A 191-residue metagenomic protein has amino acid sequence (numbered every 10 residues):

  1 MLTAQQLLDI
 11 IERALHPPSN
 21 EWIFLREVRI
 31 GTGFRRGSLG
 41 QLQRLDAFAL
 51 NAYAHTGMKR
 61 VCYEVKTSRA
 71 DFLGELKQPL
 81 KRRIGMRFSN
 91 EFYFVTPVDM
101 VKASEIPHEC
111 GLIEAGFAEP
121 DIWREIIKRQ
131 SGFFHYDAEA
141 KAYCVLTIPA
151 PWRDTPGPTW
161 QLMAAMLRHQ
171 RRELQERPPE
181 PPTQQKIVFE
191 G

Functional and structural regions predicted by a protein language model:
M1-L2, R13-I23, R36-Q41, V65-D71 (+1 more regions): Short linear motifs at secondary-structure transitions and domain/linker junctions
M1-W22, N51, S104-G191: Non-catalytic C-terminal interaction segments of nucleic acid-processing enzymes
Q5-L8, R44-L45, L76-P79: Short amphipathic alpha-helical segment that frequently serves as the phosphate-/nucleotide-binding helix
E12-V61: Active-site metal-binding core of divalent-cation-utilizing nuclease and nuclease-like domains
F24-R26, L50, V65, G74 (+5 more regions): Intrinsically disordered, low-complexity regions enriched in small/polar residues
V28, K66, G116: Residues at the C-termini of beta-strands that transition into short coil/loop
H55, R60-C62, K66-G111: Catalytic cores of nucleic-acid endonucleases
